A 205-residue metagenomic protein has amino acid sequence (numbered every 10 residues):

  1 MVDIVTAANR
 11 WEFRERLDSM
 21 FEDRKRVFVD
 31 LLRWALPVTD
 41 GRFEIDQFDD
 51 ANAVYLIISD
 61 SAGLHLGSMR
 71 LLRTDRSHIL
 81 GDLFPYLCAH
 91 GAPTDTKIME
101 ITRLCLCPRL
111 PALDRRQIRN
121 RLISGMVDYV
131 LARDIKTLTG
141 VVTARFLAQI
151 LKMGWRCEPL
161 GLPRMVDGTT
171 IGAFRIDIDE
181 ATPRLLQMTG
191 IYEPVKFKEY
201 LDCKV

Functional and structural regions predicted by a protein language model:
M1-E44, S59-A62: Short amphipathic alpha-helix that is part of the acyltransferase structural core
D40-Q47, G161-R164: Short, solvent-exposed loop/turn elements at beta->coil junctions and helix N-caps that rim active or binding pockets
R42, A53-I57, S68: Short hydrophobic/aromatic beta-strand element in the GNAT-like acyltransferase core that lines or flanks the acyl-donor
Q47-L56, R76: A short helix-loop-beta-strand connector motif used in the catalytic cores of GNAT acetyltransferases and, in some
S59-G91: Short, His- and charge-rich active-site/binding loops that engage polyanionic ligands
G81-D82, A112-L113, P183-T189: Short, charged, solvent-exposed linker or helix-capping segments at domain edges/interfaces that act as flexible hinges
P85-I171, R175-I176, E180: Acyl-donor binding region in acyl/amide transferases
E100-R103, T169-V205: Charge-rich, low-complexity intrinsically disordered segments
